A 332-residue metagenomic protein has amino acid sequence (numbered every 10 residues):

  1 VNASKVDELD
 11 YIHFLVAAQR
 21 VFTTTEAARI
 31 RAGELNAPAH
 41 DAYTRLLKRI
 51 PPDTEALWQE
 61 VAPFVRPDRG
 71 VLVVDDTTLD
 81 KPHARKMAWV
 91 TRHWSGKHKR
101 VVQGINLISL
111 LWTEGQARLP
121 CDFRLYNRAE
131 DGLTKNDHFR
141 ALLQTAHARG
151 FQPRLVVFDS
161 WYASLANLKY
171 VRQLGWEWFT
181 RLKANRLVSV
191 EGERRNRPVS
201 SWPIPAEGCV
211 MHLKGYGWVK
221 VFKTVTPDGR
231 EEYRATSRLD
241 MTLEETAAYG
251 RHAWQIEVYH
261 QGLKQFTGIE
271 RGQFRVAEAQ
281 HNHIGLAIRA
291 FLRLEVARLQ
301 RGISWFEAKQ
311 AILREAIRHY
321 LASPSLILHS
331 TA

Functional and structural regions predicted by a protein language model:
V1-P52: Gly/serine-rich nucleotide phosphate-binding loop at the start of the catalytic core of nucleotide/ADP-ribose-handling
N2-S4, E8, H13, H83-R85 (+1 more regions): Single, function-defining residue in the core of a domain
H13, T44-A117, C121, N127: Active-site-proximal, Lys/Arg-enriched surface segment that forms a nucleic-acid-binding/basic interface patch
T24, Y43, V73, V90 (+4 more regions): Long, contiguous hydrophobic alpha-helical segments, chiefly transmembrane helices and signal peptides
R31-L35, V65, G150, T267: A broad structural signal for alpha-helix termini and local helix breaks/kinks
N36-A37, G70, Y259, G272: Secondary-structure boundary/capping residues
